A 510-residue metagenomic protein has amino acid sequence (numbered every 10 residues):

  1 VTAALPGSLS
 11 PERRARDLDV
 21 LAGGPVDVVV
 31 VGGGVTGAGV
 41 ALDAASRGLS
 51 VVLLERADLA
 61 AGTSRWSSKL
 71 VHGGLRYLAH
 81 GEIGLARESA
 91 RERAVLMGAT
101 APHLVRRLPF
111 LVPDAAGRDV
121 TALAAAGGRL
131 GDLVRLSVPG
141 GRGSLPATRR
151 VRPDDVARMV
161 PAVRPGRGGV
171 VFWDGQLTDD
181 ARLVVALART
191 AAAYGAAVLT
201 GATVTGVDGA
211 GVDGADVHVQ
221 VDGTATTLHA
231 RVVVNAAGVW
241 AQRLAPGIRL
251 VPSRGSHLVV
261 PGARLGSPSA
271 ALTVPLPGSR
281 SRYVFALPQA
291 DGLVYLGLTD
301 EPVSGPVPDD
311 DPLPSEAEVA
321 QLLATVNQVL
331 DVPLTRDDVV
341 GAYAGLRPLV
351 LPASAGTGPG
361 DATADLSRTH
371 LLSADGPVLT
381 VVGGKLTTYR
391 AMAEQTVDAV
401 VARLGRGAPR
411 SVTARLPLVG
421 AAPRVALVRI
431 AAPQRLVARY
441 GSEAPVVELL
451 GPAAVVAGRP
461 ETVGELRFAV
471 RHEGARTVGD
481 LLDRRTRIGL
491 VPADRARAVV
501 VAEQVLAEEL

Functional and structural regions predicted by a protein language model:
V1-V28, D43-S46: Extreme N-terminal leader/targeting segments of oxidoreductases
V29-V31, T227-G238: Short hydrophobic core segments
A45-R65: Glycine-rich FAD pyrophosphate-binding loop
K69-M159, Y283: Dinucleotide-binding Rossmann-like beta1-alpha1 core, especially the glycine-rich loop that anchors the ADP
S144, A157-Y194, T299-D310, D375-G383: Helix-loop-beta segment of a Rossmann-like dinucleotide-binding subdomain
V171-T227, R231: Helical element adjacent to the flavin cofactor pocket in flavoenzyme catalytic cores
R182, R249-S256, R264-Y295, E301-R435 (+5 more regions): C-terminal catalytic lobe of FAD-dependent flavoproteins
N235-G247: Flavin (primarily FAD) binding-site architecture
